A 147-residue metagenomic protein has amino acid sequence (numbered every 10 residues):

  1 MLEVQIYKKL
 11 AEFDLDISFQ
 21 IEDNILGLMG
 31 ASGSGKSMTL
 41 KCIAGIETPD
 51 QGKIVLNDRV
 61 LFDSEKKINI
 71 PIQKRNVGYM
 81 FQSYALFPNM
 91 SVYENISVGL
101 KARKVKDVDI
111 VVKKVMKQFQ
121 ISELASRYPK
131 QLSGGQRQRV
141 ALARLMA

Functional and structural regions predicted by a protein language model:
S32, S91, S133: ABC transporter NBD signature
A44: Helix-to-loop junction immediately C-terminal to a conserved catalytic motif
R59-S64, K106-L124: Conserved ABC ATPase "signature" region
L61-G78, A102, D109: ABC ATPase NBD coupling module
A85, M146-A147: Hydrophobic/aromatic position at a conserved helix-loop-beta junction within ABC-family ATPase nucleotide-binding
M90-G99: Short coil-to-helix segment of the ABC ATPase nucleotide-binding domain corresponding to the Q-loop/switch region
E123, Y128-L132, Q136-Q138: Conserved ABC ATPase signature
L142: Hydrophobic anchor residue at the start of the ABC signature
